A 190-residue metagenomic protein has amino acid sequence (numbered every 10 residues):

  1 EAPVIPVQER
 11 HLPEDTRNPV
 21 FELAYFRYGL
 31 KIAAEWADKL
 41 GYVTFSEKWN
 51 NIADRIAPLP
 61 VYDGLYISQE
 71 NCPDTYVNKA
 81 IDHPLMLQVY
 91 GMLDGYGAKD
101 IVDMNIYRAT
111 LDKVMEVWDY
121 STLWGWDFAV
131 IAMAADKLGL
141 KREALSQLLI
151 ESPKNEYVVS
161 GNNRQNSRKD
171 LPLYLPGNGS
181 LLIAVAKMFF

Functional and structural regions predicted by a protein language model:
E1-A2, F189: Substrate-binding beta-hairpin/strand module that engages nucleic acids
A2-F21: Aromatic- and carboxylate-enriched substrate-binding clefts and catalytic-loop regions of carbohydrate-active enzymes
V20-F189: Active-site core of glycosidic bond-cleaving carbohydrate-active enzymes
